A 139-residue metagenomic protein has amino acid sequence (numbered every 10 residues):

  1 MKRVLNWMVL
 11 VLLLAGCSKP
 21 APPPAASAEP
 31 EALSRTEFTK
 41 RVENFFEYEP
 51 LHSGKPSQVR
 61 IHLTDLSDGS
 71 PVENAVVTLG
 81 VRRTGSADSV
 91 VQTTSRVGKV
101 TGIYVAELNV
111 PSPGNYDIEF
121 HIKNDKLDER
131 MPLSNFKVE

Functional and structural regions predicted by a protein language model:
M1-G16: Sec-dependent bacterial lipoprotein signal peptides
G16-E139: Intrinsically disordered, low-complexity terminal tails/loops enriched in metal-binding residues
